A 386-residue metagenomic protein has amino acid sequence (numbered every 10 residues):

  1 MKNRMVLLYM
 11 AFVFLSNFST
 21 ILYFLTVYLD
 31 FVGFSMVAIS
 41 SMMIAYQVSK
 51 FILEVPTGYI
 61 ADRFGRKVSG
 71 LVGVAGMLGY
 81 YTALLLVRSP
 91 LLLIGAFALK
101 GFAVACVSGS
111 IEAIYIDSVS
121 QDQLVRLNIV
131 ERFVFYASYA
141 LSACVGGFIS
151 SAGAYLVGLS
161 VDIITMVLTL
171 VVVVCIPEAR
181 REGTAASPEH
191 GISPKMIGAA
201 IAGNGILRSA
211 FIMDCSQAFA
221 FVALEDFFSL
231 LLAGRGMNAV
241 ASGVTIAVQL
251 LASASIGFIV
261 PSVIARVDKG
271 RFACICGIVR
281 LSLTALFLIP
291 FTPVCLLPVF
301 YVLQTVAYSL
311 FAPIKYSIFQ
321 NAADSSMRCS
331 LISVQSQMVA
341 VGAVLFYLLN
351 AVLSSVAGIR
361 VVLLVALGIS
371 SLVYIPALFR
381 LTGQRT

Functional and structural regions predicted by a protein language model:
M1-I52, G205-A247: Helix-loop boundary and gating motifs at the non-cytosolic
M1-N3, P177-I212: Juxtamembrane intracellular "pre-TM" segments in multi-pass secondary transporters
R4, L85-F97, L288-Y301: Helix-loop junctions at membrane interfaces in 12-TM secondary transporters
I52-G65, S150, S255-K269, S354: Helix-to-loop junctions at the C-terminal end of transmembrane segments in multipass secondary transporters
A75-R88, V279-T292: C-terminal ends and interior cores of transmembrane alpha-helices in multi-pass membrane transporters/permeases
A98-Y136: Cytoplasmic helix-loop-helix junction between adjacent transmembrane helices in 12-TM secondary transporters
V157-C175, L363-L378: Symmetry-related core transmembrane helices of the 12-TM Major Facilitator Superfamily/SLC fold
D162, L170-P188, L378-T386: Helix-loop junctions on the cytosolic side of multi-pass membrane transporters, especially the intracellular loop
